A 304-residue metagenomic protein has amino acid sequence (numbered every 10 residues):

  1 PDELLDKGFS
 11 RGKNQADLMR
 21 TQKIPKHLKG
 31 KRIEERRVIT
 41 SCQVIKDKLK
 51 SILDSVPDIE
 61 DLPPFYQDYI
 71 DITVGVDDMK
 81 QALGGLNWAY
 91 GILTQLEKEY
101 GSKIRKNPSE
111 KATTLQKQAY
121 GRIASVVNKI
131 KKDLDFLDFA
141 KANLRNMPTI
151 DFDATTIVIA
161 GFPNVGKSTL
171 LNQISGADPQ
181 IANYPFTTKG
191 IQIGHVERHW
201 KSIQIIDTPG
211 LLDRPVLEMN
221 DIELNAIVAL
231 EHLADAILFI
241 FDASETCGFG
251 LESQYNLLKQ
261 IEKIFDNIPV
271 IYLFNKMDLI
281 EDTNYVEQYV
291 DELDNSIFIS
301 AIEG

Functional and structural regions predicted by a protein language model:
P1-I92: N-terminal accessory targeting/assembly segments
L83-D138: Charged, amphipathic alpha-helical linker segments immediately N-terminal to NTP-binding catalytic cores
K129-K132, N267-I271, K276-G304: Canonical P-loop GTPase G-domain recognition
F139-I150: Pre-Walker A adenine-sensing motif
T149-F152, I174-Q204, T208-V228, L251 (+1 more regions): Switch I (effector-binding) loop of TRAFAC-class P-loop GTPase G-domains
K167: Conserved lysine of the Walker
E218-E245, N256-D266: Inter-motif core of Ras-like GTPase G domains
